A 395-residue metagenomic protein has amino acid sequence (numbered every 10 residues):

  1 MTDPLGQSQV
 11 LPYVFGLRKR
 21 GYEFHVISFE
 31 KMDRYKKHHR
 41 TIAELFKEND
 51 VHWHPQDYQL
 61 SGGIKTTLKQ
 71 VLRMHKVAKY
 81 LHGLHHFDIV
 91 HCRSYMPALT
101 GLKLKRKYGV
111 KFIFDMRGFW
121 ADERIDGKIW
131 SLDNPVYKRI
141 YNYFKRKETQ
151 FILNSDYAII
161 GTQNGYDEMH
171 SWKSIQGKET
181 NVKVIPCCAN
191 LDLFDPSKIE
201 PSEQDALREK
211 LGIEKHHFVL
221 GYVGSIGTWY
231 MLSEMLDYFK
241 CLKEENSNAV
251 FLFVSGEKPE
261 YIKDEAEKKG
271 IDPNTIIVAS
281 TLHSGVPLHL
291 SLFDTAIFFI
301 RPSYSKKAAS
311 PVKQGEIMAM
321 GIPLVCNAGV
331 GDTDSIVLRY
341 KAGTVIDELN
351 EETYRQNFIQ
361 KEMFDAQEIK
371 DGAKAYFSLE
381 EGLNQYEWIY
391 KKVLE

Functional and structural regions predicted by a protein language model:
M1-V51, H85, Q163, K240-E245: N-terminal subdomain of nucleotide-sugar transferases
P4, Y230, A279-S291, A296-M318 (+1 more regions): Nucleotide-sugar-dependent
H38-L45, D195-G212, E368: A short helix/loop element that forms part of the nucleotide-sugar donor recognition site in Leloir-type
H75-Y80, L99, K103-K107, W120-D122 (+1 more regions): Membrane-proximal helix-turn-helix segments that form the acceptor-binding/catalytic region of lipid-linked
N164, C188: Carbohydrate-associated surface elements
E214-Y230, L236-F239: Conserved donor-binding/catalytic core segment of Leloir-type glycosyltransferases
V254-S255, E260-L292: Nucleotide-activated donor-binding/catalytic signature segment of Leloir-type glycosyltransferases, i.e., the conserved
L349-T353, I359-K392: A charged, aromatic-enriched C-terminal amphipathic alpha-helix characteristic of glycosyltransferases across folds
